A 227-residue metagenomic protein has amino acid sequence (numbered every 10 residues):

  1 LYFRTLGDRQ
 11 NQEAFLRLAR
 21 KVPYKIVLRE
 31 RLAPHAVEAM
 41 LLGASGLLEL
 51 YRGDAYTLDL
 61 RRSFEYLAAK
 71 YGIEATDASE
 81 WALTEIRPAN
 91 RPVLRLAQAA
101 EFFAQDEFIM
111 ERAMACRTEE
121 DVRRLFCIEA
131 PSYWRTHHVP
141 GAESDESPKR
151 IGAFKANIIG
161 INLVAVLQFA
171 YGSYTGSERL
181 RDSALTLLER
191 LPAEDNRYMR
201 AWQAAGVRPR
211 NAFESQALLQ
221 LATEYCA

Functional and structural regions predicted by a protein language model:
F3-A217: Hydrophobic, aromatic-lined core segments that form the binding pocket/scaffold for planar heteroaromatic ligands
S215-C226: Short, intrinsically disordered, charge-biased short linear motifs at domain edges
